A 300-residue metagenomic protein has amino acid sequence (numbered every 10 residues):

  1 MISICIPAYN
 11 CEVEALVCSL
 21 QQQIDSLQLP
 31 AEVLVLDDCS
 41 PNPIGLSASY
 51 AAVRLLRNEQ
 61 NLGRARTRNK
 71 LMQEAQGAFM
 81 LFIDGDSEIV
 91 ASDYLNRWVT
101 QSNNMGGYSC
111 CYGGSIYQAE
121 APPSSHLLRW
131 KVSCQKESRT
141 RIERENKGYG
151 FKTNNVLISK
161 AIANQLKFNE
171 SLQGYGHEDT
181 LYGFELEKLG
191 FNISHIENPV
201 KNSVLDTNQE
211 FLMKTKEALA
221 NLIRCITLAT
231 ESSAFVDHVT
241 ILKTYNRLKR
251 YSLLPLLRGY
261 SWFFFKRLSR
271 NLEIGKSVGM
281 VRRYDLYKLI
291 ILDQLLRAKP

Functional and structural regions predicted by a protein language model:
I6, N10-D25: Short, well-formed alpha-helical segments that are part of the catalytic scaffolds of diverse glycosyltransferases
N58-A75: Glycine-rich, basic loop-to-helix element that forms the pyrophosphate-binding segment of sugar-nucleotide handling
M80: Short aromatic/hydrophobic "clamp" motif used to bind/position activated sugar donors
E88, S92-H126: Conserved donor NDP-sugar-binding/catalytic core segment of glycosyltransferases
R129-G148: Short, flexible, basic/aromatic active-site loop/helix in glycosyltransferases
G174-Y182: Acidic donor-binding loop at a coil-to-helix junction in glycosyltransferase catalytic cores that engages
S194-K214, A218-A229: Active-site donor/metal-binding and catalytic loop motifs of nucleotide-sugar-dependent glycosylation enzymes
E217-A220, V236-P300: Non-catalytic, C-terminal membrane-associated alpha-helical segments of glycosyltransferases
